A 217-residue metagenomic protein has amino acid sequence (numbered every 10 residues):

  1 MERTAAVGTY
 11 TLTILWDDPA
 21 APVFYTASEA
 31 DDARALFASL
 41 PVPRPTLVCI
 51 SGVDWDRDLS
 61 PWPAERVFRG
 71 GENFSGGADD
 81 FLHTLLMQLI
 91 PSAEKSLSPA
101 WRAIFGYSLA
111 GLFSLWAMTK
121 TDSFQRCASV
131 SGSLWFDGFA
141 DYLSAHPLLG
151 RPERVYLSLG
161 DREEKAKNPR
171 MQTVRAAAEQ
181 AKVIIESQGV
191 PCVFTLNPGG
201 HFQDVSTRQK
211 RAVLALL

Functional and structural regions predicted by a protein language model:
M1-T4: Short, hydrophobic/aromatic-rich segments at coil-to-beta transitions
G8-T13, D17-S96: Serine-hydrolase catalytic machinery in alpha/beta-hydrolase-like enzymes
P19-A21, R44, P99-W101, F124 (+2 more regions): A general structural motif
S51, Y107, V130-S131, S158 (+1 more regions): Alpha/beta-hydrolase-fold catalytic nucleophile elbow
F105-A110, S114: Gly/Ala-rich beta-loop-alpha elbow adjacent to hydrolase catalytic centers
W116-K120: Active-site signature of alpha/beta-hydrolase-fold catalytic machinery across serine- and Asp/Cys-nucleophile hydrolases
S123-W135: A conserved short beta-strand
L134-L217: The feature captures the conserved acid-bearing segment of alpha/beta-hydrolase catalytic domains
